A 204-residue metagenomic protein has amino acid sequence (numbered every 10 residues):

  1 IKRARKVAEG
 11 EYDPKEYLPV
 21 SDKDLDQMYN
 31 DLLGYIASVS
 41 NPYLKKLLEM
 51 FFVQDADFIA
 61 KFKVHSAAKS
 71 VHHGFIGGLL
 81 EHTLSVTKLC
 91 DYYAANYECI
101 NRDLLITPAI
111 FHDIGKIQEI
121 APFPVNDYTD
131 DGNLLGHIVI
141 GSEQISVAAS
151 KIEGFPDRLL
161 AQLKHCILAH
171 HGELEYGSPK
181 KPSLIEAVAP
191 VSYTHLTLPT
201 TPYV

Functional and structural regions predicted by a protein language model:
I1-K61: Extended, charge-rich, solvent-exposed interface segments
P14-V20, H73-F75, T129-N133: A ubiquitous short alpha-helical element
D31-Y35, L89, Q144: A general alpha-helix detector
I36-V39, F51, D55, C90 (+3 more regions): Generic structural signal for hydrophobic core residues of well-folded globular domains
K45-L89, I114: A short mid-domain helix/strand-loop element embedded in enzyme catalytic domains that forms or borders the active-site
V71-H72, E81, Y92-Y193: Divalent metal-dependent catalytic cores for phosphoryl transfer on phosphate-bearing substrates
T194-T200: Conserved small/polar residues in nucleotide/adenosyl-binding loops
